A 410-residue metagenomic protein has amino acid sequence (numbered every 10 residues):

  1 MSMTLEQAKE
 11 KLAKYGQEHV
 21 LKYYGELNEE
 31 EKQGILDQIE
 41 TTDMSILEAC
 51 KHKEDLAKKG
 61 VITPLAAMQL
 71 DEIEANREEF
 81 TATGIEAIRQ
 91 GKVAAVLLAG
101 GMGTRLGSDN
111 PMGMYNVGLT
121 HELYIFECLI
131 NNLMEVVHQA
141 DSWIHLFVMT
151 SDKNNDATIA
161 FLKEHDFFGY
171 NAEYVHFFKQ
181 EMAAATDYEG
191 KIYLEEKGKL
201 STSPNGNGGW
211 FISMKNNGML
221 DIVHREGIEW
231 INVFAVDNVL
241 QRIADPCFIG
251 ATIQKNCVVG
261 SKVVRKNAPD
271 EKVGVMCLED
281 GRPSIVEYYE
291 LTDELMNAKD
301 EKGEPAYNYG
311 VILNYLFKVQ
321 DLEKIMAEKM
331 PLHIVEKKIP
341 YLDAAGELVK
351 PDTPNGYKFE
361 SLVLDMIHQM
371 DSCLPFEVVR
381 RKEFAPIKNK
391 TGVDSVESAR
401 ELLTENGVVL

Functional and structural regions predicted by a protein language model:
M1-M3: N-terminal glycine-rich, Lys/His-bearing helix-loop that initiates the first secondary-structure elements of many
L5-H176, A184, E195-P204, G208-F211 (+4 more regions): N-terminal glycine-rich phosphate-binding loop and ensuing alpha1 helix
V96, S108, T120-E127, D152 (+13 more regions): Conserved structured core elements
V96, Y115, F147, H176-F178 (+4 more regions): Hydrophobic/aromatic beta-strand patches that form the interior of the parallel beta-sheet core in alpha/beta enzyme
G100, S151-D152, Q180-E181, N216-N217 (+5 more regions): Fold-independent oxyanion-binding glycine-rich loops and adjacent beta-strand/coil segments at enzyme active sites
G107-N110, A157-K163, D187-I192, I243-C247 (+2 more regions): Short acidic, glycine/serine/threonine-rich loops at helix termini
F167, A172-E271: Conserved beta-loop-beta/alpha segment of the NTase-like Rossmann-fold superfamily that binds/positions NTPs
G227-N232, L240-A244, I249-V409: Catalytic core of tubulin tyrosine ligase-like
